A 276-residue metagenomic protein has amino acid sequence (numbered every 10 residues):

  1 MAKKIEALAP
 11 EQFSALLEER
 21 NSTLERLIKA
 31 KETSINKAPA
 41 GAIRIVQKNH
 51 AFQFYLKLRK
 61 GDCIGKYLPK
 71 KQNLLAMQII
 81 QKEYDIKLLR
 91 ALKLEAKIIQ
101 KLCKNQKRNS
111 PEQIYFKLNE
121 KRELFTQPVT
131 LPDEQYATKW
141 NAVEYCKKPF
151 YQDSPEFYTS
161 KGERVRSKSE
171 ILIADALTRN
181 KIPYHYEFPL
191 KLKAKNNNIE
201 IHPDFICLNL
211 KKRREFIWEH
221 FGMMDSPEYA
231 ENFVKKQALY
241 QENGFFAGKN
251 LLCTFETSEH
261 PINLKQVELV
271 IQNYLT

Functional and structural regions predicted by a protein language model:
M1-N141: Nuclease-adjacent, charged terminal/linker segments that flank catalytic cores
K82, S160-S167, M223-A230, E256-T257: Short, charged/polar micro-motifs that form catalytic or ligand-binding hotspots
K117-P183: Solvent-exposed, charged helical/coil patches that constitute nucleic-acid or partner-interaction surfaces
E163-V165, T178, P183-K211: Active-site metal-binding core of divalent-cation-utilizing nuclease and nuclease-like domains
L190-E200, S226-P227, T257-I262: Acidic-and-aromatic substrate-binding clefts and catalytic sites of carbohydrate-active enzymes
H202-K235: Short beta-strand-loop-alpha-helix junction that forms the active-site gateway of nucleic-acid-processing nucleases
E242-T276: Basic, glycine-rich
